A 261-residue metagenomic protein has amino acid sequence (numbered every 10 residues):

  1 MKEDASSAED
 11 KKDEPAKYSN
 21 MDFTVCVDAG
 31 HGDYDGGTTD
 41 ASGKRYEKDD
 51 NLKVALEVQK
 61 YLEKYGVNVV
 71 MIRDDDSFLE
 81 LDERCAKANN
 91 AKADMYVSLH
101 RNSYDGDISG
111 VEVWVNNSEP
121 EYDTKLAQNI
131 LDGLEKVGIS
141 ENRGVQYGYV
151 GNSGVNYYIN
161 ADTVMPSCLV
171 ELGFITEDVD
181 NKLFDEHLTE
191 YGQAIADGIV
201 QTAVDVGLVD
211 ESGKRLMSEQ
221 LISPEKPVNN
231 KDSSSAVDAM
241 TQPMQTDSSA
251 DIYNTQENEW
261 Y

Functional and structural regions predicted by a protein language model:
M1-T24: Non-catalytic propeptide/linker segments at domain boundaries
K2-E3, N229-K231, M244-Q245: Compositionally biased, low-complexity segments
A5-S7, S233-S235, S248-S249: Ser/Thr/Pro-rich low-complexity tandem-repeat tracts
P15-K17, R45, D49-K231, A236-D238 (+1 more regions): Active-site-proximal helix/loop segments of hydrolytic enzymes
D22-K44: Short glycine-rich His-centered loop
F23, M244-Y261: Long, low-complexity, Ser/Thr/Pro- and Asp/Glu-rich intrinsically disordered
